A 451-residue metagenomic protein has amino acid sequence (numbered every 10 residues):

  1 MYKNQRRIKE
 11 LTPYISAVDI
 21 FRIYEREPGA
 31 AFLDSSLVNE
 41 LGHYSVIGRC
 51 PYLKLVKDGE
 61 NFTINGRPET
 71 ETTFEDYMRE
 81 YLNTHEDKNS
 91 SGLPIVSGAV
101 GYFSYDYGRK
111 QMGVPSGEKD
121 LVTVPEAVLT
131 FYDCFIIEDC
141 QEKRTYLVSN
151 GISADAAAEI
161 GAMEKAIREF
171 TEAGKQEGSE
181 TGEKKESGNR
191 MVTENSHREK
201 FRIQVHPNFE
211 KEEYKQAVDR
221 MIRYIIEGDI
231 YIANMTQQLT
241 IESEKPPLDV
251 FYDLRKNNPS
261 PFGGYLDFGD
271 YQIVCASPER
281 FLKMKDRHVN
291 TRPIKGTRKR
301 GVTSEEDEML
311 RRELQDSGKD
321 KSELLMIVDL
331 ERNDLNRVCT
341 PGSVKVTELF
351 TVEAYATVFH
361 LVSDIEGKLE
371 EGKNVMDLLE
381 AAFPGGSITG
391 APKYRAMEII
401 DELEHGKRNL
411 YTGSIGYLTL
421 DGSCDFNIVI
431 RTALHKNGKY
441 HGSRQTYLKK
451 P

Functional and structural regions predicted by a protein language model:
M1-P451: Extended alpha-helical targeting/anchoring segments, especially N-terminal organellar/secretory targeting helices
